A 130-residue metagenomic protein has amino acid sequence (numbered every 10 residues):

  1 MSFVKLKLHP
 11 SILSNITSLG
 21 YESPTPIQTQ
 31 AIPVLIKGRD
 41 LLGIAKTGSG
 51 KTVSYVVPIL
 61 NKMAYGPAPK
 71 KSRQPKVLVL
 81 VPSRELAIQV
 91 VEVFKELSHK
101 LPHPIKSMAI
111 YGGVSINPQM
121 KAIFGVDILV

Functional and structural regions predicted by a protein language model:
M1-I44, S54: Conserved pre-motif I regulatory segment
M1-S2, P26, I59-M63, A87-I88 (+1 more regions): Short, functional N-terminal and low-complexity linear motifs
K5, S11-S18, K70-V130: Conserved nucleic-acid-binding Ia/Ib motif block in the N-terminal RecA-like helicase ATPase lobe
E22, L42, L60, A64 (+2 more regions): Nucleotide phosphate-binding site architecture
T29-L41, T52-S72, V93-S98: Walker A/P-loop NTP-binding motif
A45-S49: The conserved Walker
